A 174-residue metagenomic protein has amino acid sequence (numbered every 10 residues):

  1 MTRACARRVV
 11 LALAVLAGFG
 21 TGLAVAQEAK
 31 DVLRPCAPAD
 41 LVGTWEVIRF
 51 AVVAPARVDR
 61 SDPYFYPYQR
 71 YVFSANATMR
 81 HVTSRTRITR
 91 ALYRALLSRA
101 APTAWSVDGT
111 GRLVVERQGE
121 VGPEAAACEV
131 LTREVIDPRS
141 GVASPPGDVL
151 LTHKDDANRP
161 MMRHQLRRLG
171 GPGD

Functional and structural regions predicted by a protein language model:
M1-L11: Bacterial N-terminal signal peptides that target proteins for export
V10-G20: Bacterial N-terminal signal peptides
G20-T21, H153: Generic alpha-helical structural signal
A26-D174: Lipid interaction determinants
